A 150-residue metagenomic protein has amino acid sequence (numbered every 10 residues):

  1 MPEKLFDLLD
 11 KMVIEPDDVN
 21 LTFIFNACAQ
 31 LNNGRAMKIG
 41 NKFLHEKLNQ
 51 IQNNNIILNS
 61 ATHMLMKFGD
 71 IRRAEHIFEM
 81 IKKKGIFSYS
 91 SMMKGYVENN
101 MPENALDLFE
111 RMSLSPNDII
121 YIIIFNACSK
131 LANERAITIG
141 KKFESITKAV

Functional and structural regions predicted by a protein language model:
M1-V150: Alpha-helical tandem repeat RNA-binding modules
